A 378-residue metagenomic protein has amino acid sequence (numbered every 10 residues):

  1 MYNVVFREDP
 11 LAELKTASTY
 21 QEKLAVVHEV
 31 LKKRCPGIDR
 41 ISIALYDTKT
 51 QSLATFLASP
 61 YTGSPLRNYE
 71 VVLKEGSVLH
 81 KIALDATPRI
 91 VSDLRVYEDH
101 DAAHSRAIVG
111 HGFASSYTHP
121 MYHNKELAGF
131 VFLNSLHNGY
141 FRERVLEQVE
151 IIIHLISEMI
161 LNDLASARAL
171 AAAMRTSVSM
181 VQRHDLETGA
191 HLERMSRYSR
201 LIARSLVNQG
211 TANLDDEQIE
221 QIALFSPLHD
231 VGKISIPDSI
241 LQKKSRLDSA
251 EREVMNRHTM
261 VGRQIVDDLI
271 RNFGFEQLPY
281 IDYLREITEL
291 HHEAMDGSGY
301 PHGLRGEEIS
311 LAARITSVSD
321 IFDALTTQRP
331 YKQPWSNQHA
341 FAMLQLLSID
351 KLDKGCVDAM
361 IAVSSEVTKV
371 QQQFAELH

Functional and structural regions predicted by a protein language model:
M1-V26, K33, S166-T176: Signal-transmission linkers at sensory-effector interfaces
E29, P36, S42-E70, P227 (+2 more regions): GAF sensory/regulatory domain recognition with acknowledged cross-activation on helical regulatory dimers
K49-T50, Y122-L127, L136, E307-E308: Flexible loop/coil segments at beta-strand boundaries within sensory signal-transduction domains
G63-D99, A103: Regulatory sensory and allosteric helical modules in signal-transduction proteins and certain transcription factors
L84-P88, N124, F130, Q148-A167 (+5 more regions): Signal-transmission/dimerization alpha-helices at domain junctions
A114-Y122: A short, aliphatic-rich beta-strand micro-motif
A128, N134-E150, I160-D163, L247 (+1 more regions): Regulatory loop-to-helix N-cap segments in sensory/regulatory domains that couple ligand/signal detection
R183-H378: Metal-dependent catalytic cores of enzymes that make or break cyclic nucleotides and related phosphoester linkages
